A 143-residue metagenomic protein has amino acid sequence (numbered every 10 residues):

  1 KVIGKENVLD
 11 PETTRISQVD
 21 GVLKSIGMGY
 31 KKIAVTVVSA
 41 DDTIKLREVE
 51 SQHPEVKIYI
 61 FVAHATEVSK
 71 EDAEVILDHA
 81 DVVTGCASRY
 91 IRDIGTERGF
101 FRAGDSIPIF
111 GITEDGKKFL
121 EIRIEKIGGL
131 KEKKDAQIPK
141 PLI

Functional and structural regions predicted by a protein language model:
K1-I143: Conserved mixed alpha/beta catalytic, RNA-binding, or beta-rich assembly cores of soluble enzyme, regulatory
